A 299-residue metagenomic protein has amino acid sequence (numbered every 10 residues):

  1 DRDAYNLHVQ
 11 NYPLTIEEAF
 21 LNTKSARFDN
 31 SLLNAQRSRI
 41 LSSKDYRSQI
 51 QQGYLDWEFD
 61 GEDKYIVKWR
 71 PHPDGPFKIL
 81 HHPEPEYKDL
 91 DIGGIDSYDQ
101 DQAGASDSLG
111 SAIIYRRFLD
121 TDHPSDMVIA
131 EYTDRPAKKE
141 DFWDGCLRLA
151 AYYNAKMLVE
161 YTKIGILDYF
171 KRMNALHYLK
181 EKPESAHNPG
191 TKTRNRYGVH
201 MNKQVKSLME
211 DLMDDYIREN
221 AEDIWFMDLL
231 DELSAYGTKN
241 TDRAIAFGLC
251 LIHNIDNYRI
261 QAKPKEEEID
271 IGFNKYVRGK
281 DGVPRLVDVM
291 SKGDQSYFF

Functional and structural regions predicted by a protein language model:
D1-K182, S207, D215-F299: RNase H-like, metal-dependent nuclease domains and their acidic two-metal-ion catalytic environment used
M173-D211: Conserved beta-strand -> loop -> alpha-helix junction used to position metal-binding or nucleic-acid-contacting
